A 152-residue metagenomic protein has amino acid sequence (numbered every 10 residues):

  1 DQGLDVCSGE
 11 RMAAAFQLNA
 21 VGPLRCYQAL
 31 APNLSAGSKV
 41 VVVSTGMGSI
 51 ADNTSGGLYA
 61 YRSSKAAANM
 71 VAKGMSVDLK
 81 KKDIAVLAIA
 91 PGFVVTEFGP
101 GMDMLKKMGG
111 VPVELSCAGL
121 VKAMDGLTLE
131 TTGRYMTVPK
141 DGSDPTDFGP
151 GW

Functional and structural regions predicted by a protein language model:
D1-F16, L24-R25, A36-K81, F93: Catalytic loop of short-chain dehydrogenase/reductase
Y27, A72, C117-L120: Short-chain dehydrogenase/reductase
L30: Class I S-adenosylmethionine-dependent transferase superfamily signal
N33: Conserved helix-to-beta-strand junction in the class I
V41, K82-L87, R134: Rossmann-like NAD(H)/NADP(H) cofactor-binding core
A88, T96, P100-W152: C-terminal helical subdomain
